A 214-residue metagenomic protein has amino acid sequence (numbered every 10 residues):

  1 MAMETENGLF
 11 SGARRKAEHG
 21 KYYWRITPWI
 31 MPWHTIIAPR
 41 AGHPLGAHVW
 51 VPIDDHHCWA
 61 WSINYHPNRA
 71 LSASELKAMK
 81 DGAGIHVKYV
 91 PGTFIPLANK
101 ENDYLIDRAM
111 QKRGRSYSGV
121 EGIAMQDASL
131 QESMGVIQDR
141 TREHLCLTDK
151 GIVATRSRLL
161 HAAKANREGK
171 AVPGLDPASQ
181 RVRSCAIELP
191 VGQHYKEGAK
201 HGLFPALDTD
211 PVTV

Functional and structural regions predicted by a protein language model:
M1-V214: C-terminal catalytic domain of Rieske-type non-heme iron oxygenases
